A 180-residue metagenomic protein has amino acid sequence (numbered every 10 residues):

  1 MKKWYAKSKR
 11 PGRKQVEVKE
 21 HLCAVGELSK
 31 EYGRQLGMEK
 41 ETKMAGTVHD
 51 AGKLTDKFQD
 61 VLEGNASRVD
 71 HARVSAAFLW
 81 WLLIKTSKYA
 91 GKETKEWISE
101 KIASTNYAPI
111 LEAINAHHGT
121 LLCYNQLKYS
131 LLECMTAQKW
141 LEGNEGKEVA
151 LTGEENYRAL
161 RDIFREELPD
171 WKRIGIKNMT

Functional and structural regions predicted by a protein language model:
K2-G12, V18-T180: Accessory nucleic-acid engagement/destabilization modules that flank
